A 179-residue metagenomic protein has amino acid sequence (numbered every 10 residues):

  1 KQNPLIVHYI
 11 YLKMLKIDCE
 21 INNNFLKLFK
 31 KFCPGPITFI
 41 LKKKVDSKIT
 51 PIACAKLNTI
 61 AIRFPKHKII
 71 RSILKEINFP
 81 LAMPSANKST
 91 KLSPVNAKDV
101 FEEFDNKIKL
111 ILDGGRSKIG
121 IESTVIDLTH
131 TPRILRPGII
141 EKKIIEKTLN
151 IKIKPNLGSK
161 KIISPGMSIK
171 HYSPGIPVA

Functional and structural regions predicted by a protein language model:
K1-A179: Active-site-adjacent structural elements in enzyme catalytic cores
